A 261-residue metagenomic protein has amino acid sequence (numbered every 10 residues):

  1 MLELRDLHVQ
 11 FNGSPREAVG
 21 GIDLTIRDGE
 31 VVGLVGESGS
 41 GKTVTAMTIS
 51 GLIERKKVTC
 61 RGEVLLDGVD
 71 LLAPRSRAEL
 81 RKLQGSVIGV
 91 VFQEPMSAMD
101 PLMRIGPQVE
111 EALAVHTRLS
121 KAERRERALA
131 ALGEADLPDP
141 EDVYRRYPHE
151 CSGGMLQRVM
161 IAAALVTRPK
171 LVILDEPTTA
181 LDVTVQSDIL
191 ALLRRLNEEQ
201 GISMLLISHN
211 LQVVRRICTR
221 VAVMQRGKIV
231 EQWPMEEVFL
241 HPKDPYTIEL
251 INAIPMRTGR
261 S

Functional and structural regions predicted by a protein language model:
V35-G36: The feature captures the beta-strand-to-loop junction immediately N-terminal to the Walker
E63-K82, A191, V238: ABC ATPase NBD Q-loop/coupling interface
V166-K170: A short, proline-enriched helix->beta-strand linker immediately N-terminal to the Walker B motif in ABC-type P-loop
S187-Q200: Helical segment within the ABC ATPase nucleotide-binding domain
V214-R216: A short, surface-exposed alpha-helical micro-motif characterized by mixed small hydrophobic and charged/polar residues
Q232-W233: ABC ATPase "signature
